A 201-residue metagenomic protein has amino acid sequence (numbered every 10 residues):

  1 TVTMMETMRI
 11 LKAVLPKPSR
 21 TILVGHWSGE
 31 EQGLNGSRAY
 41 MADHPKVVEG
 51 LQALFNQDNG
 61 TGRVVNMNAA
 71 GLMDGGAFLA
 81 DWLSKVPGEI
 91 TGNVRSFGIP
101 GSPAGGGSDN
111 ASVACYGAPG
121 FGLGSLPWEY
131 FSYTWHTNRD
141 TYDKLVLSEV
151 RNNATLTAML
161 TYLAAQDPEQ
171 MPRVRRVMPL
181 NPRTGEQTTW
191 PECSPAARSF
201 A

Functional and structural regions predicted by a protein language model:
T1-L34, T157: Alpha-helical metal-binding/catalytic segments enriched in His/Glu/Asp
V2-R9, R38, D81, A111 (+1 more regions): Solvent-exposed, polar/charged alpha-helical surfaces in well-ordered, non-transmembrane soluble domains, broadly
E6-P16, A42-K46, S84, G88 (+3 more regions): Sec-exported extracytoplasmic/periplasmic mature domains
K17-G25, G29, L54-G62, E169-R183: Acidic/histidine-enriched alpha-helical segments
W27-T134, C193-S199: Metal-dependent peptidase/peptidase-like ectodomains
Y40, W135, Y142, M171: Short clusters of hydrophobic/aromatic residues that line enzyme substrate/ligand-binding pockets
S112, G117, L123-S132, T141-L147 (+1 more regions): Extracellular low-complexity, Gly/Ser/Thr-rich intrinsically disordered linkers and protease-sensitive activation/hinge
P172-A201: Acidic, Ser/Thr-rich low-complexity intrinsically disordered segments
